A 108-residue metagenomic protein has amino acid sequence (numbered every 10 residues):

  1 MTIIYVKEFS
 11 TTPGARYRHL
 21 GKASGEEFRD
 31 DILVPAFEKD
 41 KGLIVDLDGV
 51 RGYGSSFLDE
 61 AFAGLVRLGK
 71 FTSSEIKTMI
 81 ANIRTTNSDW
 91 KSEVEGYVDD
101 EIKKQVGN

Functional and structural regions predicted by a protein language model:
T2, E93-N108: The feature marks long, low-complexity, polar/acidic/proline-rich intrinsically disordered regions embedded in large
V6-D31, A36-E95: Amphipathic alpha-helical interaction surfaces in cytosolic regulatory modules
